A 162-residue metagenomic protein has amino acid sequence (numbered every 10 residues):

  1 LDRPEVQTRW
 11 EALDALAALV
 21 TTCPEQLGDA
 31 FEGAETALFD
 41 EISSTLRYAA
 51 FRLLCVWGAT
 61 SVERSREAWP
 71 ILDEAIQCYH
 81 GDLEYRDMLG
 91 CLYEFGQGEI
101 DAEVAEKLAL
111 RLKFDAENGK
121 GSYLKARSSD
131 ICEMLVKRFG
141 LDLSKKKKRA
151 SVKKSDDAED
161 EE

Functional and structural regions predicted by a protein language model:
L1-P4, G33-E41, I71-Y79, K107-G119: Alpha-solenoid HEAT/Armadillo-like helical repeat scaffolds in large eukaryotic proteins
V6-Q7, S43-T45, G81-L83, G121-S122: Alpha-helix N-cap/helix-start positions at coil->helix boundaries
W10, R47-Y48, R86-L89, A126: Alpha-solenoid HEAT/ARM repeat scaffold
D14-A17, R52, G90, D130: Residue-level signature of alpha-solenoid helical repeat scaffolds
L19-C23, V56-S61, F95-E99, L135-D142: Residue-level signature of the C-terminal ends
E25-G33, E63-I71, A102-L110, K145-K147: Short sequence/structural elements of tandem HEAT/ARM alpha-solenoid repeats
I42, V56-R64, A68-L72, H80-G81 (+1 more regions): Eukaryotic alpha-helical solenoid repeat scaffolds
L108-E162: Eukaryotic acidic, Ser/Thr-rich intrinsically disordered low-complexity regions
